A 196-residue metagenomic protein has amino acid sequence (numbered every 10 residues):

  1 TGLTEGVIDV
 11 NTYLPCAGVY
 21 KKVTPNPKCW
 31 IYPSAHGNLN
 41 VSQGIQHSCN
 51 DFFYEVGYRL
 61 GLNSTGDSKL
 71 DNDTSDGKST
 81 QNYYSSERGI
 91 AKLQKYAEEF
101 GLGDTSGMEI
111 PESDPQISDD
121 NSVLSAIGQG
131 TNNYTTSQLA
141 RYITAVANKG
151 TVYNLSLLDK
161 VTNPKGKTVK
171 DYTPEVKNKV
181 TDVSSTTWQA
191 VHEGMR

Functional and structural regions predicted by a protein language model:
G2-R196: Beta-lactam-recognizing serine transpeptidase/beta-lactamase-like catalytic domain environment
